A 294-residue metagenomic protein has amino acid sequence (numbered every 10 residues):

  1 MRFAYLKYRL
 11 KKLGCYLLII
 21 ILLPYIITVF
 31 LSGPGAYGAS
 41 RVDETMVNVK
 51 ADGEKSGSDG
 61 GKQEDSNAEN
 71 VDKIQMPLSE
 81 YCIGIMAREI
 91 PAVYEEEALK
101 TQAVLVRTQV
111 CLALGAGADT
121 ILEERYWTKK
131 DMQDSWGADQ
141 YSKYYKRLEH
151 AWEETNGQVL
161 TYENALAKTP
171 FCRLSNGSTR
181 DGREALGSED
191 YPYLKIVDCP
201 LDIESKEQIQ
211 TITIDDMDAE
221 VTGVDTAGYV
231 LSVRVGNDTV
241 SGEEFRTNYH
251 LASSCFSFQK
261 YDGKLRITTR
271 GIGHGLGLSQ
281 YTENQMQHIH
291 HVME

Functional and structural regions predicted by a protein language model:
M1-E294: Conserved, single-site charged/polar hotspot
